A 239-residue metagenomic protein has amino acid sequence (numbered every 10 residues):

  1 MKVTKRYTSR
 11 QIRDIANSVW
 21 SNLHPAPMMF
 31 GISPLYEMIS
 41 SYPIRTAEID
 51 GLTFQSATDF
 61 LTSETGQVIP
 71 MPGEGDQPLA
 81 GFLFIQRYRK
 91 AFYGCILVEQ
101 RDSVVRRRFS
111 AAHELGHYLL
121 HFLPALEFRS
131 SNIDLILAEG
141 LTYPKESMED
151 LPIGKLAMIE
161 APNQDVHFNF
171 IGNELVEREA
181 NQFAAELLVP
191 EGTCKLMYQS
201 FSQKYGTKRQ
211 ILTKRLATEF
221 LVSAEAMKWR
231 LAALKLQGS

Functional and structural regions predicted by a protein language model:
M1-S239: Active-site hotspot residues in diverse enzymes, especially metal/ion-binding acidic/histidine motifs
